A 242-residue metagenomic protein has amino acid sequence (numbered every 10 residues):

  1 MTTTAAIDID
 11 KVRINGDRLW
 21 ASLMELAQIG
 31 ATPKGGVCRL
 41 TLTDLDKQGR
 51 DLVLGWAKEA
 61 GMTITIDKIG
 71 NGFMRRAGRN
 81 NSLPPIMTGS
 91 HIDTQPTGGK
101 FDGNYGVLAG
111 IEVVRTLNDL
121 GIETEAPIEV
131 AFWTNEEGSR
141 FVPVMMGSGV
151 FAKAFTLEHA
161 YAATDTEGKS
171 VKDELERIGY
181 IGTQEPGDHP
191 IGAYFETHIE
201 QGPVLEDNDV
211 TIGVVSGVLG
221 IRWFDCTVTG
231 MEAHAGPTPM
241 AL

Functional and structural regions predicted by a protein language model:
M1-I14: Basic/polar N-terminal segments that are highly enriched at the extreme N-terminus, encompassing both cleavable
T3, M24-A31, K58, M62 (+6 more regions): Generic secondary-structure signature for well-ordered alpha-helical cores
R13-G99: Acidic/His- and Gly-rich active-site-bordering loop/insert found across diverse amide/peptide-bond hydrolases
L26, T88, G98-E137, R222-V228 (+1 more regions): Alpha-helical metal-binding/catalytic segments enriched in His/Glu/Asp
R50, P85, G103-I111, M145-S148: Short alpha-helical patches at coil-to-helix transitions and adjacent helical residues in well-structured domains
A60, N81-I86, E123-I128, H189-G192 (+1 more regions): Short coil/turn connectors at secondary-structure junctions
N135-E136, R140-L242: Midchain, well-structured core segments that form catalytic/ion-binding scaffolds
